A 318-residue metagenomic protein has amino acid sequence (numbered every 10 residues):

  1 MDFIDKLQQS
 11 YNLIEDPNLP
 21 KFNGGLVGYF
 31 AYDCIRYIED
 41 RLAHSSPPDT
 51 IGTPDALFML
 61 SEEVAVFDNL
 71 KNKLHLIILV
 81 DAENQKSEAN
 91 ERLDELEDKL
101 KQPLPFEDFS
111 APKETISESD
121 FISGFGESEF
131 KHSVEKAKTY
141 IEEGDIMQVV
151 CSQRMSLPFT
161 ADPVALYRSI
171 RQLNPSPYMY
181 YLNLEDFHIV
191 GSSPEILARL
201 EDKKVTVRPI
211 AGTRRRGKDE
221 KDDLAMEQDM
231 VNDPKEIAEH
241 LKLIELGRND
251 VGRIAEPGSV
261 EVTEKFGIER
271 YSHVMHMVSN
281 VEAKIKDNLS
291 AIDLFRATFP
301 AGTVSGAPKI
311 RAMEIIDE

Functional and structural regions predicted by a protein language model:
M1-E318: Extended alpha-helical targeting/anchoring segments, especially N-terminal organellar/secretory targeting helices
